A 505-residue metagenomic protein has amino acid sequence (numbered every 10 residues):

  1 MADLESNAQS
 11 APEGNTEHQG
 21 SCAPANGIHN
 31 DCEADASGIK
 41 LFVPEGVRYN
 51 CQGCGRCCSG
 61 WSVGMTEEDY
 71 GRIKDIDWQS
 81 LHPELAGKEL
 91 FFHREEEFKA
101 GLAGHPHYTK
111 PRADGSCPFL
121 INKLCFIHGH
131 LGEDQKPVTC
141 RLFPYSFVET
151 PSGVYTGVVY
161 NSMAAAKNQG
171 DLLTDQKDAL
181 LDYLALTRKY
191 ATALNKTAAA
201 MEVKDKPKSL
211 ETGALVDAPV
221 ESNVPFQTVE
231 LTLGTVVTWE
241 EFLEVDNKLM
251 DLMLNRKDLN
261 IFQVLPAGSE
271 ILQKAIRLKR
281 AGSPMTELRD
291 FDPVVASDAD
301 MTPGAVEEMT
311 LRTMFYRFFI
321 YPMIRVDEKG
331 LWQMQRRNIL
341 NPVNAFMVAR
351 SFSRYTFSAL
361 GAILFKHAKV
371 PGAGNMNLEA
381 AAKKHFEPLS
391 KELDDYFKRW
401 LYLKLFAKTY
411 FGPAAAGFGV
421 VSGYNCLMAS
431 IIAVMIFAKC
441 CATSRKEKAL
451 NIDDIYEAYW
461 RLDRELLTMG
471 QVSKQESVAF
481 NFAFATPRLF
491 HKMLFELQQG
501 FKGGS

Functional and structural regions predicted by a protein language model:
A2-L41, L85-K123, D134-P144: Short, charged low-complexity linear segments at domain edges
V43-A100: Polybasic, low-complexity association/targeting segments
V47-V63, R112-Y145, N161-A164: Local cysteine-cluster metal-coordination motifs and their immediate loop/turn environment, predominantly Fe-S cluster
C51-R56, T228, A415-G419: Glycine- and acidic
V63, L186-K189, C440-T443: Short, well-ordered loop/turn and helix-capping segments at boundaries between secondary-structure elements and domains
T66, T238, M469: Residue-level signal for threonine
L131-I261: Internal, well-ordered alpha/beta segment that forms a basic, Gly-enriched binding/recognition surface
L243-S505: Hydrophobic, aromatic-lined core segments that form the binding pocket/scaffold for planar heteroaromatic ligands
